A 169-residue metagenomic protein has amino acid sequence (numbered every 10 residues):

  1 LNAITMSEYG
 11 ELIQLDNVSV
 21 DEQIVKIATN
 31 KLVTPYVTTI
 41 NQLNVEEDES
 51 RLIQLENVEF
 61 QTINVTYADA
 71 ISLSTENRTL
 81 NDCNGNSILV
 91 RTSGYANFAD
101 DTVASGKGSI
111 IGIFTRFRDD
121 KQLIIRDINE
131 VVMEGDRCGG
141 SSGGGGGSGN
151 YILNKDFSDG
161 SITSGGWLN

Functional and structural regions predicted by a protein language model:
L1-G145: OB-fold nucleic-acid-binding modules
C138-N169: Extracellular carbohydrate-recognition regions
